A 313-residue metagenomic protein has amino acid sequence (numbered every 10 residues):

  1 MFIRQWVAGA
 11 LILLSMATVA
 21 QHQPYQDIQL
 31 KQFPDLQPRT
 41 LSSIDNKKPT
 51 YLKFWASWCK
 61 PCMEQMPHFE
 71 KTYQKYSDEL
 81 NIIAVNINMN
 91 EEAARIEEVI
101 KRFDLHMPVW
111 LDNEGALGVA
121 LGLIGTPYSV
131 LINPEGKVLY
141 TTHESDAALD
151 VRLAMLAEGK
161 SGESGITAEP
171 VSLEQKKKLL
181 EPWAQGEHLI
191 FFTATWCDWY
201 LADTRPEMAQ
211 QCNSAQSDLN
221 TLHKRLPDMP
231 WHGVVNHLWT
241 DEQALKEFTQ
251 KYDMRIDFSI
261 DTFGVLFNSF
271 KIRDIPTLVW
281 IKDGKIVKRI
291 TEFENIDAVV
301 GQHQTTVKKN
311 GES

Functional and structural regions predicted by a protein language model:
S15-A17: N-terminal signal peptide c-region/cleavage motif recognized by signal peptidases
Q29-T50, A168-L189, S217-T221: A short beta-strand-turn-helix
S42-C59, L180-Q211: Short active-site neighborhood of thiol/selenol oxidoreductases, capturing the structured segment around
Y51-L52, I82, S129, L189-I190 (+1 more regions): Hydrophobic beta-strand anchors of alpha/beta hydrolase catalytic cores
E64-F103, A116-L117, A202-Q250, T262-L266: Structural microenvironment flanking redox-active thiols in thiol-disulfide oxidoreductases
V99-I132, Q243-I275: Short, internal strand/loop/helix patches that form the active-site neighborhood or redox-interaction surface
I124-D146, F263-E294: Thiol/selenol-based redox catalytic cores and closely related redox-interacting motifs
V138-K178, E187, K282, I286-S313: Thiol-/selenol-based redox modules, centered on thioredoxin-like and closely related oxidoreductase domains
